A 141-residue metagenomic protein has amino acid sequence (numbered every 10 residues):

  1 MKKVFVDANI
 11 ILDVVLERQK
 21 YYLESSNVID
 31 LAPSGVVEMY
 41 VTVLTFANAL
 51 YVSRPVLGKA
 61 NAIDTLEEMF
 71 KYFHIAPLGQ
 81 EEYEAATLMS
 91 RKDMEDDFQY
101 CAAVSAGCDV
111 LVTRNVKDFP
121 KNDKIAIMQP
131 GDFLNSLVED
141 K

Functional and structural regions predicted by a protein language model:
M1-Y40, V56-N61, K121, L134-K141: Short, well-structured N-terminal submotif of metal-dependent ribonuclease cores
K3, N27, Y72, V104-K141: Acidic, PIN/NYN-like endoribonuclease modules and their adjacent C-terminal/linker elements
K3-V4, S26-K92, D97, C101: PIN-domain endoribonuclease scaffold, especially VapC-family toxins
D7, D96, N115: Acidic active-site catalytic centers that drive phospho-/nucleotidyl reactions and related ester hydrolyses
I10, T45, E82, Q99 (+2 more regions): Alpha-helix capping/helix-boundary segments
Q19, S53, A126: Active-site catalytic pocket residues across diverse enzymes, especially alpha/beta-hydrolases
